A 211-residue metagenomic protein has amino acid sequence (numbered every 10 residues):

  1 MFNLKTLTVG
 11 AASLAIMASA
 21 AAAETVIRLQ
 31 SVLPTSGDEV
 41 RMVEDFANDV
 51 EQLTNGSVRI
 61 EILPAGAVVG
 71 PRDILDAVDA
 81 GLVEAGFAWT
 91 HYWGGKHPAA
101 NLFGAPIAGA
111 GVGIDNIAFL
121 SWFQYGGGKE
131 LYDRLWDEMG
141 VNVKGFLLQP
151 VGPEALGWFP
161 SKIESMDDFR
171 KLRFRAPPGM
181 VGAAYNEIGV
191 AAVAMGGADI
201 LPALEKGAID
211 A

Functional and structural regions predicted by a protein language model:
M1-A11: Bacterial N-terminal signal peptides that target proteins for export
I16-A23: Sec/Tat signal peptide C-region and signal peptidase I cleavage site
R28-D45, A65-V69: Extracytoplasmic "Venus flytrap"
S36-E61, G179, A183: Short, polar/charged alpha-helical segment
D45, Q52, R59-V78, N116: Extracytoplasmic small-molecule ligand-binding "clamshell" domains of the periplasmic binding protein/Venus flytrap
A47-N48, D79, E84, W89-R173 (+1 more regions): Contiguous mixed-secondary-structure segments that line small-molecule binding/active-site clefts of soluble domains
N55-V58, I74-A88, V190-A192, K206-A211: Alpha-to-beta junction loops
I62-D76, K162, P178-M180, A192-K206: Short helix-initiation/N-cap motifs at beta->coil->alpha
